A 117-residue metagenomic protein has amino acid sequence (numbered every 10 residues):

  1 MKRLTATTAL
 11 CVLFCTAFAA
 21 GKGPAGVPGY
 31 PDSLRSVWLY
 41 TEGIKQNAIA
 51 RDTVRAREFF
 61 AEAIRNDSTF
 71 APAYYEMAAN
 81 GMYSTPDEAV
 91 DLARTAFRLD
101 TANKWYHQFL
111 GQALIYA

Functional and structural regions predicted by a protein language model:
T8-T16: Bacterial N-terminal signal peptides
K22-W38: TPR-adjacent "capping" and linker segments in tetratricopeptide-repeat scaffold/adaptor proteins
I44-K45, A79, Q112: Residue-level recognition of tetratricopeptide repeat
N47-A61, G81-T95, A117: Structural signature of tandem alpha-helical TPR/SEL1-like repeats, specifically the intra-repeat loop/turn
